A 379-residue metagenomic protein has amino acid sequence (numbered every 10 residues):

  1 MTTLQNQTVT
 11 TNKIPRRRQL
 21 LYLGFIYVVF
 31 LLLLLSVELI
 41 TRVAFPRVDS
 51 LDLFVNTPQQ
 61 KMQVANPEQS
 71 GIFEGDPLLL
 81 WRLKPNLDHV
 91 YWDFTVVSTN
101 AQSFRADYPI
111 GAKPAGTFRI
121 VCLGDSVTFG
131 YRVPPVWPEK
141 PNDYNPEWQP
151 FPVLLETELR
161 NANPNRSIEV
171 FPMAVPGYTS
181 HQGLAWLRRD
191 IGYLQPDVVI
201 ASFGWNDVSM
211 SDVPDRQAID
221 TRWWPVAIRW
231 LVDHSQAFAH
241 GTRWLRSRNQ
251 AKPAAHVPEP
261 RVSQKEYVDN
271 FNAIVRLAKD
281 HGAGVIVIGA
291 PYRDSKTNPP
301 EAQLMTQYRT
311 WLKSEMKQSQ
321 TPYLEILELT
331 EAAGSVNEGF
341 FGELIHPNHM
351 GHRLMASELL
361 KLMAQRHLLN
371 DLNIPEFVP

Functional and structural regions predicted by a protein language model:
M1-R18: N-terminal Lys/Arg-rich, disordered targeting/topogenic segments
G24-L39: Hydrophobic membrane-insertion alpha-helices, especially the h-region of bacterial N-terminal signal peptides
F25-I26, T41-F45, S50, L79 (+3 more regions): Histidine-centered active-site loop/cap adjacent to the catalytic His in serine esterases/O-acetyl transfer systems
D49-E158, A162-N163, G334: Membrane/wall-proximal cationic-aromatic binding patches
R119-L123, F171, A201: Conserved beta-strand elements of the Class I
Q149, N165, G204-K313, I326-E338 (+1 more regions): Serine-dependent acyl-ester chemistry module
L154, N163-G192: A conserved hydrophobic secondary-structure block that centers on an alpha-helix together with its immediately flanking
I191, Q195-I200: Proline-aspartate-enriched helix->loop->beta-strand connector
